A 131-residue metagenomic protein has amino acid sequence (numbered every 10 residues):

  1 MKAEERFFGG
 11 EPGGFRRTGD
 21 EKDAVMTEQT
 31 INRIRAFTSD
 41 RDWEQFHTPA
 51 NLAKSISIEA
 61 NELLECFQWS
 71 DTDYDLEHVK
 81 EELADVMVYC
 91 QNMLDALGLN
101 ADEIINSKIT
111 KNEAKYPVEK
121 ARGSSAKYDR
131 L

Functional and structural regions predicted by a protein language model:
K2-L131: Flexible "arm" and connector segments at domain edges
